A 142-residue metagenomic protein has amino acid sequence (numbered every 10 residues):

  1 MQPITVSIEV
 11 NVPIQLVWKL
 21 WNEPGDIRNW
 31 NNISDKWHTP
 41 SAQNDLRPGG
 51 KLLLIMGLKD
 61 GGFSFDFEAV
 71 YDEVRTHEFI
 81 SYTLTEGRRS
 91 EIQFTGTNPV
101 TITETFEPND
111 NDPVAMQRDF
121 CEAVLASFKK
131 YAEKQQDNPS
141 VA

Functional and structural regions predicted by a protein language model:
M1, G62, T85-G87: Glycine-centered tight beta-turn/hairpin loop motif at sheet-sheet or coil-to-beta transitions
M1-W37: Hydrophobic ligand-binding cavity/cleft-lining segments
V6-I8, S41-N44, F67-D72, R89-G96: Hydrophobic/aromatic beta-strand elements that line small-molecule binding cavities or substrate pockets in beta-rich
P13-Q15, L46-R47, D72-H77, Q93-T101: A short, structured loop/turn motif at beta-sheet edges
V17-L20, I27, L52-L54, Y71 (+3 more regions): Hydrophobic pocket/interface hotspot
T39-T83: Glycine-rich portal/gate segments that line the openings of hydrophobic small-molecule binding cavities
F79-A123, S127-K130: Beta-strand/loop substructures that line and gate deep hydrophobic ligand-binding cavities in soluble
Y131-A142: Short, highly charged C-terminal tails/helix-capping segments
